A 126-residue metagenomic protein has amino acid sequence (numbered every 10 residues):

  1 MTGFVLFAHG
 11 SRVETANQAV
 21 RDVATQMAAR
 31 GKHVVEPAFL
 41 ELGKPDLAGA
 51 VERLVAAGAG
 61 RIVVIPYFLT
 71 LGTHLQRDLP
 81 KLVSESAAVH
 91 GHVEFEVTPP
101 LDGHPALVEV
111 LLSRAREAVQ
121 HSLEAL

Functional and structural regions predicted by a protein language model:
M1-L126: Active-site-proximal alpha-helix that buttresses catalytic centers in soluble enzyme cores
